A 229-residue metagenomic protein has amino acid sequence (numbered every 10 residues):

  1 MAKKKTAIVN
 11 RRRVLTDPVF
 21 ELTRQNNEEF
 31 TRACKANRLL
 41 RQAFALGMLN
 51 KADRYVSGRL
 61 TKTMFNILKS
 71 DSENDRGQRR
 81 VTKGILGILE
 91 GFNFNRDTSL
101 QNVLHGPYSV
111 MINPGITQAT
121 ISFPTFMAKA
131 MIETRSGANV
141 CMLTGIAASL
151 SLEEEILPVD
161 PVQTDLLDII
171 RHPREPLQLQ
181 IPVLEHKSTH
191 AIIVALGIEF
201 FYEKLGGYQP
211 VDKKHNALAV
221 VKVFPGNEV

Functional and structural regions predicted by a protein language model:
M1-T98: Long, polar/Ser/Thr-enriched low-complexity segments that form simple helices or flexible linkers at protein ends
A2, A7, V19, A33-A36 (+9 more regions): A sequence-composition feature that detects small, non-aromatic residues
K62-N66, S149-L150, F224: Eukaryote-specific, cytoplasm-facing alpha-helical/coiled-coil scaffolding segments in long proteins
K69-H215: Charged linear interaction tracts used for macromolecular binding and regulation
V211-E228: Low-complexity, polybasic segments enriched for Lys interleaved with small residues
